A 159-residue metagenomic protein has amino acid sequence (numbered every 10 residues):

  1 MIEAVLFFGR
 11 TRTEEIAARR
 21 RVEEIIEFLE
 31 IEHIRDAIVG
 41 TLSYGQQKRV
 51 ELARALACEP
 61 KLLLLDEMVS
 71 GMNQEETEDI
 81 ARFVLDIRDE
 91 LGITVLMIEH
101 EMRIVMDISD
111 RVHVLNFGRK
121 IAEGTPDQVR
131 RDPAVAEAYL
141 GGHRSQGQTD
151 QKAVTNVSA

Functional and structural regions predicted by a protein language model:
M1-A159: Glycine-rich phosphate-binding loops of nucleotide-dependent enzymes
